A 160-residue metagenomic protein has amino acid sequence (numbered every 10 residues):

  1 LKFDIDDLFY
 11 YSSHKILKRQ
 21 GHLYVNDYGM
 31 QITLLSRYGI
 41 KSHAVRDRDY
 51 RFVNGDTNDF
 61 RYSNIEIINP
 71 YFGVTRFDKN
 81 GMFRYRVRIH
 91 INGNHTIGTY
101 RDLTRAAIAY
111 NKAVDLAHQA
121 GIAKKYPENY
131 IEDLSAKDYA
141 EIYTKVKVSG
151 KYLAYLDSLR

Functional and structural regions predicted by a protein language model:
L1-R160: Boundary-flanking segments of nucleic-acid-binding domains in nuclear regulatory proteins
